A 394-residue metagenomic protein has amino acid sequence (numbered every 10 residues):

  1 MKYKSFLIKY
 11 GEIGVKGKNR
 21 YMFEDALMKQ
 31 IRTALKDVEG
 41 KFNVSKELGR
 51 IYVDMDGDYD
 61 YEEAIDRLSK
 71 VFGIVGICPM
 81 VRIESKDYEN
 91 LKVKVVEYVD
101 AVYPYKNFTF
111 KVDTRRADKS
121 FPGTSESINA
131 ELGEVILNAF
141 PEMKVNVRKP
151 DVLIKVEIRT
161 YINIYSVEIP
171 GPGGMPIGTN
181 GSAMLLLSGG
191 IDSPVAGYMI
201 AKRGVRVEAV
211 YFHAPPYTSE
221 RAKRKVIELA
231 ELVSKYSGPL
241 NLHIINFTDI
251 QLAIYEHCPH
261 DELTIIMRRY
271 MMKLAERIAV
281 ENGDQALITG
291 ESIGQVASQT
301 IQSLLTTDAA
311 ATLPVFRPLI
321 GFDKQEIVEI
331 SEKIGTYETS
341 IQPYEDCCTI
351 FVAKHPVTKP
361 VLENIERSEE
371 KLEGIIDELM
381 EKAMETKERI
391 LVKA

Functional and structural regions predicted by a protein language model:
M1-M184, P194-N241, A309, V357-L362 (+2 more regions): RNA-binding accessory domains that recognize and position tRNA/RNA substrates
E134-I136, G173-N180, Q251-L252, E256-E329 (+2 more regions): Active-site adenylate/phosphate-handling loop in enzymes that bind or generate adenylated species
L185, A209-Y211, I244, T289 (+1 more regions): Structural beta-sheet core signal
G190: Conserved G/P- and acidic residue-centered "switch" motifs that form tight phosphate/ATP-binding loops in soluble
A230-E256, D346-C347: A conserved beta-strand->alpha-helix junction
Q295, P343-F351: Small/polar glycine-rich anion-binding or flexible loop at a beta-alpha turn
G335-P343: A short alpha-helix-loop-beta-strand transition element characteristic of N-terminal alpha/beta dinucleotide-binding
